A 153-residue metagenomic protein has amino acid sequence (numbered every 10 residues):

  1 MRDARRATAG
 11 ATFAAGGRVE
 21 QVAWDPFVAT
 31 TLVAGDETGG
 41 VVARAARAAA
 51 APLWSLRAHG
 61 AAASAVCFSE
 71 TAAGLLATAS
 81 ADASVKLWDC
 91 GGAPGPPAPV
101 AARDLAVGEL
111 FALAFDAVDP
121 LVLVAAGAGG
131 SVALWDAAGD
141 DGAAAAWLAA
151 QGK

Functional and structural regions predicted by a protein language model:
A4, G35-T38, T78-D82, A126-G129: Conserved strand-to-loop turn within each blade of WD40 beta-propeller repeats
A4-A7, A46-A49, C90-A93, A138-D140: Short loop/turn segments that connect beta-strands within beta-propeller blades
R6, F13-V19, A49, L56-A63 (+2 more regions): WD40/WD-repeat beta-propeller blade N-cap
A23-A29, V66-A73, A79, A114-P120: Loop/turn segments within WD40 beta-propeller blades
T31, G40-V42, S84-K86, S131: A conserved positional marker within WD40/Gbeta-like beta-propeller blades
G40-R44, A49, L53-S55: Detector for outer-membrane/organellar transmembrane beta-barrel domains, recognizing the amphipathic beta-strand
A62, A72, S84, C90-K153: Terminal intrinsically disordered, low-complexity extensions flanking WD-repeat/beta-propeller proteins
